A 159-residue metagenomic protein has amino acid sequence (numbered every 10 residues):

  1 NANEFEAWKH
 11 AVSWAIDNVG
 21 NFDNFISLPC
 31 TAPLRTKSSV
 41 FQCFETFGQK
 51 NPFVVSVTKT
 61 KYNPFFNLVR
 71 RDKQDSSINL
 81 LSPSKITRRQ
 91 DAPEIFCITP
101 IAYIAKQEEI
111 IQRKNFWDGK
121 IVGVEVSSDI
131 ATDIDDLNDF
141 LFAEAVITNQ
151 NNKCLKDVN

Functional and structural regions predicted by a protein language model:
N1-H10, N24, P33-V126: Conserved core of the sugar-phosphate nucleotidyltransferase
K9-D17: Short amphipathic alpha-helix with an adjacent loop that forms part of the alpha/beta core around
W14, T46, V146-N149: Active-site catalytic microenvironments for nucleophilic, acid-base chemistry
I16-I26: Short acidic donor-binding loop at the edge of a beta-strand
C30: Helix-loop-strand module that forms the ligand-binding subsite of alpha/beta enzymes
G123-E125, D129-N159: Hydrophobic helical membrane-anchoring modules
